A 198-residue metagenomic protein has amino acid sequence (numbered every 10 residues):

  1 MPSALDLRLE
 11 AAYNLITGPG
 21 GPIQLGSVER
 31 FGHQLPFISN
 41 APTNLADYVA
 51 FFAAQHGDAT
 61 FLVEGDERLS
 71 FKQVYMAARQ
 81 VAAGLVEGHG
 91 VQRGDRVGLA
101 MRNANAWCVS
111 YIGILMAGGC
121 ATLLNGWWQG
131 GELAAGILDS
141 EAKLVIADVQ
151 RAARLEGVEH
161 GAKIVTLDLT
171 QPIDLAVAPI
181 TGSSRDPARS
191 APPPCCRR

Functional and structural regions predicted by a protein language model:
M1-L15, M116-S183, P187: Structural core segment of the AMP-binding/adenylate-forming
P2-G21, S39-T60, M76: A short N-terminal helical cap/helix-turn-helix that marks the beginning of AMP-binding/adenylate-forming
G20-R30, D47-S70, C195-R197: AMP-dependent adenylate-forming
G32-L35, L123: Structured catalytic cores of enzymes that bind and process phosphorylated ligands/cofactors
F37-A41, A50, D58-I112, Q129-A134 (+1 more regions): Conserved AMP-binding/adenylate-forming core of the ANL superfamily
L45, F71-V74, G130, L175 (+2 more regions): Structural motif detector for alpha-helix initiation sites
G57, P179-R198: Conserved pre-ATP/AMP-binding loop-to-beta segment of ANL
V97, I114, V145, R198: Conserved S/T- and glycine-rich ATP-binding loop of Class I adenylate-forming
